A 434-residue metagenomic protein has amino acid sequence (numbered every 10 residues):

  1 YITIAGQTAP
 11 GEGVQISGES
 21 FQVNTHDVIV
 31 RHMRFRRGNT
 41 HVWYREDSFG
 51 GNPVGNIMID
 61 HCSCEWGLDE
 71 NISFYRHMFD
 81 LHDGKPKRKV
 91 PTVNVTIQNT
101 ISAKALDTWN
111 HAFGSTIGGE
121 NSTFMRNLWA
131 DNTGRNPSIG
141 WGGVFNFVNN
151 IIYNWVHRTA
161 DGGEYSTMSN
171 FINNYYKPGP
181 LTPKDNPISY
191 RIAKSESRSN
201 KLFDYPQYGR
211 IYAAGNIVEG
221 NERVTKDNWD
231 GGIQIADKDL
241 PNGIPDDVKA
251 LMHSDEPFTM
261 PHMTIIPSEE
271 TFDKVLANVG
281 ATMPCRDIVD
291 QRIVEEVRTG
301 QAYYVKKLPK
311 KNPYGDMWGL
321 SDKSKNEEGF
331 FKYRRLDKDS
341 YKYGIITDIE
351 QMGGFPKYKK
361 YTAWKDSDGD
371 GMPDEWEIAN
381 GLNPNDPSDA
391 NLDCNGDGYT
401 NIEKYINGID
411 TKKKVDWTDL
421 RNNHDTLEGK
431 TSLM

Functional and structural regions predicted by a protein language model:
Y1-T123: Right-handed parallel beta-helix
G18-Q22, G140, G163-E164: Short, T/G/N/S-enriched strand-turn elements that build extracellular solenoid repeat scaffolds
S20, E46-S48, N71, A112-T116 (+5 more regions): Structural detector of coil-to-beta-strand junctions
N146-R158, N170-P178, T182-E219, R223-P241 (+1 more regions): Predominantly extracellular beta-rich ligand-binding scaffolds that present long acidic/polar faces for carbohydrate
A214, G220-S367, P373, N380 (+2 more regions): C-terminal functional modules
T362-D368, D389-D397: Acidic, divalent-cation-chelating loop motifs in proteins
N380-N391: Extracellular-facing binding/remodeling surfaces
